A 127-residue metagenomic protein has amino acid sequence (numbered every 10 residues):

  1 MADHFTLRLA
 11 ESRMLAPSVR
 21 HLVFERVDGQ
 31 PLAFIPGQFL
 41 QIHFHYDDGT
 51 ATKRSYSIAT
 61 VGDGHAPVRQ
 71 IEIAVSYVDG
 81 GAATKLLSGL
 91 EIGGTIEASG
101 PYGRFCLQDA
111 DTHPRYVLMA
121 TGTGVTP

Functional and structural regions predicted by a protein language model:
A2-G94: Ferredoxin-reductase
H65-V68, D79-P127: FNR/FR-type flavoprotein reductase catalytic core
